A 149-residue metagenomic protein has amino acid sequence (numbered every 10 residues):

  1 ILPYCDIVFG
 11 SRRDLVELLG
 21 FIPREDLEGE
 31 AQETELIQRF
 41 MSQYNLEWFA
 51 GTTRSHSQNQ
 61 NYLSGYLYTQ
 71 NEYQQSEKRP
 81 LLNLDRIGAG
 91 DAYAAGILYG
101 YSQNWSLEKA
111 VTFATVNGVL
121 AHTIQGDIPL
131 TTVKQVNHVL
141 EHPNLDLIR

Functional and structural regions predicted by a protein language model:
I1-N71: Conserved phosphate/ATP/ADP-binding segment of small-molecule kinases
V8-E17, S42-W48, L81-G90, N104-W105 (+1 more regions): Low-complexity, flexible helical/coil segments
G20-E28, Q58, S64-L67, N83-D85 (+4 more regions): Generic alpha-helical propensity signal that fires on short helical segments and nearby coil/disordered stretches
E77-H142, L147: Conserved post-catalytic alpha-helical subdomain immediately downstream of the catalytic base and nucleotide-binding
